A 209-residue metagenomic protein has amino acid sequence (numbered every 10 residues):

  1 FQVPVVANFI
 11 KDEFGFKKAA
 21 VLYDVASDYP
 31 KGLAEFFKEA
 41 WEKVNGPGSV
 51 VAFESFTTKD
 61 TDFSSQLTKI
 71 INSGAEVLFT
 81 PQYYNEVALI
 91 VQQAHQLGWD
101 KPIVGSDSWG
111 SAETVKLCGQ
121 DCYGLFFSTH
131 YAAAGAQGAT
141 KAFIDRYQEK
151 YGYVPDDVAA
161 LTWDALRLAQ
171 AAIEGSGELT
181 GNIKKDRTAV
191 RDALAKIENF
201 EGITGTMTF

Functional and structural regions predicted by a protein language model:
F1-F209: Extracytosolic ligand-binding ectodomains
